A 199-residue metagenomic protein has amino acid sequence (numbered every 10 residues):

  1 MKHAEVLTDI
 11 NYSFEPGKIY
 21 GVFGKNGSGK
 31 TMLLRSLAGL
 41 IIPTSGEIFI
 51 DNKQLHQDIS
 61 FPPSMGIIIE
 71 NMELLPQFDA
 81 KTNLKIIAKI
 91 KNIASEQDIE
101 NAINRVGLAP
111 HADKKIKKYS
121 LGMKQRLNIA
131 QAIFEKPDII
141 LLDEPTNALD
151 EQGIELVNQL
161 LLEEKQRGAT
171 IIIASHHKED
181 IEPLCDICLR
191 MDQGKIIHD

Functional and structural regions predicted by a protein language model:
M1-P16: A short, flexible loop at the N-terminus of ABC-type nucleotide-binding domains that lies
F23-K25: The feature captures the beta-strand-to-loop junction immediately N-terminal to the Walker
A38: Helix-to-loop junction immediately C-terminal to a conserved catalytic motif
G46-F61: Conserved ABC transporter NBD signature motif
K85, E96-H111: Conserved ABC ATPase "signature" region
I140-E144: Catalytic Walker B motif of ABC-type/P-loop ATPase nucleotide-binding domains
S175-H176: H-loop/switch region of ABC-family ATPase nucleotide-binding domains
